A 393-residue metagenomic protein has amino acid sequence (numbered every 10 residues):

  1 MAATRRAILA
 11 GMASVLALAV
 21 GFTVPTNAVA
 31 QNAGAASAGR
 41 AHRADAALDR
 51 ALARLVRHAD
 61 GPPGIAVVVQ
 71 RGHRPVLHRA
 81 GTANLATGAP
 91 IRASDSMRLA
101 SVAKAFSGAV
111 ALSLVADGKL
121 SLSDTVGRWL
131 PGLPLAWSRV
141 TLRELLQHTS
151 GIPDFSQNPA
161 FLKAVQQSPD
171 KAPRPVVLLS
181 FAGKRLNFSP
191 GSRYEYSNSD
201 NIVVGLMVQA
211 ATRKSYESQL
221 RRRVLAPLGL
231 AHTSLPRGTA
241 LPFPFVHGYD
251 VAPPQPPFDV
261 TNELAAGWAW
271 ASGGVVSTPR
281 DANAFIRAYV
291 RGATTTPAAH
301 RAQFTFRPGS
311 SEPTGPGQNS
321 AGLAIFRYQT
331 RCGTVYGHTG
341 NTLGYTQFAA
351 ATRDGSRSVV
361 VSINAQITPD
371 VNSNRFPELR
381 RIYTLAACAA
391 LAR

Functional and structural regions predicted by a protein language model:
M1-A33: Secretory targeting and sorting signals
A2-T4, A28-H78, T212, V260-R393: Catalytic loop of the DD-peptidase/beta-lactamase superfamily, centered on the K-T-G motif and neighboring
A44, L48, L99, A103 (+4 more regions): Hydrophobic (often cysteine-bearing) scaffold residues that line and stabilize catalytic clefts of nucleotide/cofactor
L52, I91, A111, L206 (+1 more regions): Generic hydrophobic alpha-helical segments
A59-A66, A86-E144, F188-S197, W270 (+1 more regions): Short active-site loop at a secondary-structure junction that contains or immediately precedes the catalytic residue(s)
G72, G81-L85, S150-G151, A240: Solvent-exposed coil/turn segments that connect beta secondary-structure elements in extracytoplasmic/periplasmic
L77, W137-V335, T339: Short, surface-exposed loop or secondary-structure junction motifs that flank catalytic or metal-binding residues
